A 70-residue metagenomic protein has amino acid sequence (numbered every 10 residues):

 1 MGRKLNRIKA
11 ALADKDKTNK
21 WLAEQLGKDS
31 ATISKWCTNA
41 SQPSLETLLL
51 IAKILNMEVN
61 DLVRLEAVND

Functional and structural regions predicted by a protein language model:
M1-T18: A short, Lys/Arg-rich alpha-helix, primarily the initiator
L12, A23, A52: The alpha-helix within a helix-turn-helix
A13, G27, T38-A40, A67: Residue-level detection of the helix-turn-helix DNA-binding "recognition helix"
D16-K35: Short alpha-helical DNA-recognition segment
K17, P43-E46: Residue-level signal for the short linker/turn that defines the boundary of a DNA-recognition helix
C37, L55, V63-E66: DNA major-groove recognition helix of helix-turn-helix
E46-D61: DNA major-groove recognition helix of helix-turn-helix/homeodomain DNA-binding modules
